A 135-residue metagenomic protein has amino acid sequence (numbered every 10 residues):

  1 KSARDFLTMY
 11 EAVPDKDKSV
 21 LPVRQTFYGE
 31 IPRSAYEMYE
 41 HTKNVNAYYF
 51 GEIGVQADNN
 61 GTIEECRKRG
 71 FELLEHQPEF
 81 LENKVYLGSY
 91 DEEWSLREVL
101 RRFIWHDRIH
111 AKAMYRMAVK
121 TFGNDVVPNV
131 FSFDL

Functional and structural regions predicted by a protein language model:
K1, P78, S132-L135: Intrinsic structural disorder
K1-A12: Active-site-adjacent scaffolding segments
A3-R4, Y36, H76: Generic detector of short, locally flexible boundary/turn motifs and exposed helical patches
M9-Y10, L74, M114: Hydrophobic residues within well-ordered, non-membrane alpha-helices that form the packing/core of soluble catalytic
Y10-K16, Q77-F80: Short secondary-structure junctions
K16-E64, S89-L135: Short, contiguous alpha-helical
T62-E92: Glycine/small-residue-rich hydrophobic helix-like segments
